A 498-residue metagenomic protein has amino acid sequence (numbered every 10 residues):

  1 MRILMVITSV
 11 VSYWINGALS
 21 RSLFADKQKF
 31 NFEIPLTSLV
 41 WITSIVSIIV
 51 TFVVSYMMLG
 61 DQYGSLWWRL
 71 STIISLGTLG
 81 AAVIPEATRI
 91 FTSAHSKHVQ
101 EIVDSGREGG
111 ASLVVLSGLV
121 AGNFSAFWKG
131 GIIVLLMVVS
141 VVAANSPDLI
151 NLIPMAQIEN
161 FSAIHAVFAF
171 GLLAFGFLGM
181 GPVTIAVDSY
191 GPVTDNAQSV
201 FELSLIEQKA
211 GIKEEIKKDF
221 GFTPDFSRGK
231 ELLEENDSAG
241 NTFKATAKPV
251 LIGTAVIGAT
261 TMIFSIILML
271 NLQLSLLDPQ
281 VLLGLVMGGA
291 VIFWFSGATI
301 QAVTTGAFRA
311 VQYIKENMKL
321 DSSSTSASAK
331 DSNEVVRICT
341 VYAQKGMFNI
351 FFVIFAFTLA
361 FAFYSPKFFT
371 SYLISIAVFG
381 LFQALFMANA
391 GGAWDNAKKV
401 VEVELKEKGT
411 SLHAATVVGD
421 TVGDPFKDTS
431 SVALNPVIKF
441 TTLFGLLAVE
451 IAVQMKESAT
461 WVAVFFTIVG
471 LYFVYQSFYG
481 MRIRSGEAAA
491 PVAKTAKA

Functional and structural regions predicted by a protein language model:
M1-A498: Hydrophobic packing and interface segments
